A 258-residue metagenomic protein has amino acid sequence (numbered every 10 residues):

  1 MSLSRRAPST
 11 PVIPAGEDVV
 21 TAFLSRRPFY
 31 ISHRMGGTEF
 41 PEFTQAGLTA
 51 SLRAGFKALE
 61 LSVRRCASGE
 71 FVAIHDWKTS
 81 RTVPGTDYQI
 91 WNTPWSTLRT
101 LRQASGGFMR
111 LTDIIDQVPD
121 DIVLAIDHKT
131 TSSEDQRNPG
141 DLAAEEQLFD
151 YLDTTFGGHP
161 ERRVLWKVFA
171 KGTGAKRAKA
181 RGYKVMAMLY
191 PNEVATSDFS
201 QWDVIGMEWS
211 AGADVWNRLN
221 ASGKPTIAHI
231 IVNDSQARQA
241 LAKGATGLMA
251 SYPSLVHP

Functional and structural regions predicted by a protein language model:
M1-P258: Phosphate-group recognition and catalysis centered on beta-loop-alpha active-site segments
